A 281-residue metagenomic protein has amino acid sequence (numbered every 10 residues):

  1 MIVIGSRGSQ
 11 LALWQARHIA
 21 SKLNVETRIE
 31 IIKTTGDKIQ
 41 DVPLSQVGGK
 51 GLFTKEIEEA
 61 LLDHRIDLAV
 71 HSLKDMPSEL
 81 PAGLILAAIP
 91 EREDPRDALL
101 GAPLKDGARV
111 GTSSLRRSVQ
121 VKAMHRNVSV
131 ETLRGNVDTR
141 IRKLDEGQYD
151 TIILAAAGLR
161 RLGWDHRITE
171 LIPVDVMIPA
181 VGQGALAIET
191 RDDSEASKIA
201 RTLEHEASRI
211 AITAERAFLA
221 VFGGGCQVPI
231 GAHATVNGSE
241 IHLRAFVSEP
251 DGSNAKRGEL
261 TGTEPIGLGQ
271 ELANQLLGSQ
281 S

Functional and structural regions predicted by a protein language model:
M1-K33, K38-Q40, Q46, S118 (+1 more regions): Small-molecule-sensing regulatory modules
D41-L68: Short, structured active-site "lid" loops
E59, D97-G101, R142: Alpha-helical segments flanking ligand/cofactor-binding loops in enzyme cores
L62, D67-S72, D150-A155: Paired acidic/hydrophobic, glycine-rich loop segments that form the ligand-binding mouth/hinge of periplasmic-binding
H64, D106, G147: Structured loop/turn residues at beta-strand edges in well-structured enzyme cores
H64, S72-M76, E189-A196: Ordered, amphipathic secondary-structure segments that act as subunit-interaction surfaces in large macromolecular
L73-K74, L80-E131: A conserved helix-loop-strand patch within extracytoplasmic ligand-binding domains of the periplasmic binding
P77-S78, R161: Short glycine-rich, flexible loops that bind phosphorylated cofactors or substrates
